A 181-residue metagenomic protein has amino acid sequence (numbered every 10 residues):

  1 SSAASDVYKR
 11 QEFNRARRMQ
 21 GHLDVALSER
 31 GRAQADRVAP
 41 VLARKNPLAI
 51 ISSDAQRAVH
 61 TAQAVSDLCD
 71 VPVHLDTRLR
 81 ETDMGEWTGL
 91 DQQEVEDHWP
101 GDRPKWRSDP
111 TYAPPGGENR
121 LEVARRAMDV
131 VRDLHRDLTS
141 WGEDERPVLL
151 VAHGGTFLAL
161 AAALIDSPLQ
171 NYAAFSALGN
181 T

Functional and structural regions predicted by a protein language model:
S2-Y8: Short, small-residue-biased leader/transition segments that mark boundaries at the very start of proteins
R10-V65, T111-V130: Loop-to-helix element that buttresses phosphate recognition and phosphoryl-transfer chemistry
R37-R103: Phosphate-coordination/substrate-recognition cap region in phosphate-metabolizing enzymes
V41, L68, D133, D137 (+1 more regions): Active-site catalytic microenvironments for nucleophilic, acid-base chemistry
P47-D54, G142, P147-V151: Short glycine-rich phosphate-binding loop at a beta-alpha junction
A64, A159-A163: Active-site signature of alpha/beta-hydrolase-fold catalytic machinery across serine- and Asp/Cys-nucleophile hydrolases
G154-L158: GST superfamily/GST-like fold recognition
P168-T181: Domain-level recognition of soluble alpha/beta enzyme cores, biased toward histidine phosphatases/phosphomutases
